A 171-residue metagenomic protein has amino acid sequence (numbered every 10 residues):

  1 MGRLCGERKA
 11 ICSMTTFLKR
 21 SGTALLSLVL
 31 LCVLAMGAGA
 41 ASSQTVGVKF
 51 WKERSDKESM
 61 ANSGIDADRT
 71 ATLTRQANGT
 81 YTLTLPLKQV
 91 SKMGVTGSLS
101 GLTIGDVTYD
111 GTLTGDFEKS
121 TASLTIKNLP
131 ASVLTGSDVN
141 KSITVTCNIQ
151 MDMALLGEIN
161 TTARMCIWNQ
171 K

Functional and structural regions predicted by a protein language model:
M1-S13: Short, Lys/Arg-enriched N-terminal segments with co-localized hydrophobic residues within the first ~10-30 amino acids
S13-L25: Bacterial N-terminal signal peptides that target proteins for export
T23-A35: Hydrophobic helical h-region of N-terminal Sec-dependent signal peptides in bacterial secretory/periplasmic proteins
C32-T45: Sec-dependent signal peptide cleavage junction
K57-G94: Short, surface-exposed binding/anchoring microloops in extracellular/periplasmic proteins
M93-T108: Short, surface-exposed beta-strand/strand-loop-strand elements in extracellular ectodomains
G105-F117: Solvent-exposed serine/threonine-rich low-complexity stretches and specific carbohydrate-binding patches
T114-K171: Helix-rich interaction surfaces within compact, conserved domain-sized segments that mediate assembly or partner
